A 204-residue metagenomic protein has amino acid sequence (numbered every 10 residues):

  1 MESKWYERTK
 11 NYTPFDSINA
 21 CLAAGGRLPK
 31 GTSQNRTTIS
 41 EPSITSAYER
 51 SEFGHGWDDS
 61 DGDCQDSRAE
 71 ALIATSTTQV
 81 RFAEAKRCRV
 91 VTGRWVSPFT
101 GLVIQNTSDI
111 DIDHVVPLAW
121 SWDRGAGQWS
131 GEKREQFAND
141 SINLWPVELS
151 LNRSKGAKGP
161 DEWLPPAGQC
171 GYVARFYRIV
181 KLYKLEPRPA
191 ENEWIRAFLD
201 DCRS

Functional and structural regions predicted by a protein language model:
M1-K86: Mature, structured domains enriched in cysteine- and short glycine motifs
P29, E52-G54, V91, F99 (+1 more regions): Intrinsically disordered, low-complexity segments enriched in small/polar residues
R68, I73-I112: Acidic, aromatic-lined catalytic clefts of primarily extracellular/periplasmic carbohydrate-active enzymes that remodel
R94-S204: Domain-level detector of nuclease and nuclease-like folds in predominantly extracellular/periplasmic contexts
